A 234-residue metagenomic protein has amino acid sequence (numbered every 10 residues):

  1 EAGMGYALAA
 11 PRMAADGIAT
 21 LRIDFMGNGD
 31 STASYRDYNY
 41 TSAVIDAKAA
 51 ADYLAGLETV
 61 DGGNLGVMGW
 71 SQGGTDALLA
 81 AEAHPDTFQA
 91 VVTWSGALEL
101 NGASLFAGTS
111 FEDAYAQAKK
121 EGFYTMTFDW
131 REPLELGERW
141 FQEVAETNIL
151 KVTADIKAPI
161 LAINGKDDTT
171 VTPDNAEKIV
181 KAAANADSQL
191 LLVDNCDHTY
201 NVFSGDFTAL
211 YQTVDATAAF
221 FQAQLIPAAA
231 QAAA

Functional and structural regions predicted by a protein language model:
E1-A10, F25, D174-N175: The serine-hydrolase catalytic nucleophile loop
G5, D37-E58: Alpha/beta-hydrolase active-site loop
A10-T32: Conserved alpha/beta-hydrolase
T59-S71: Alpha/beta-hydrolase fold nucleophile elbow
A83-L136: Hydrolase active-site cap/lid region
I156, A162-N164, D168: Short beta-strand/loop motif that positions the catalytic acidic residue of the alpha/beta-hydrolase fold
A158, T172-K181: Short alpha-helix in the alpha/beta-hydrolase fold that links the catalytic acid
C196-L210: Catalytic histidine-centered segment of alpha/beta-hydrolase-like enzymes
